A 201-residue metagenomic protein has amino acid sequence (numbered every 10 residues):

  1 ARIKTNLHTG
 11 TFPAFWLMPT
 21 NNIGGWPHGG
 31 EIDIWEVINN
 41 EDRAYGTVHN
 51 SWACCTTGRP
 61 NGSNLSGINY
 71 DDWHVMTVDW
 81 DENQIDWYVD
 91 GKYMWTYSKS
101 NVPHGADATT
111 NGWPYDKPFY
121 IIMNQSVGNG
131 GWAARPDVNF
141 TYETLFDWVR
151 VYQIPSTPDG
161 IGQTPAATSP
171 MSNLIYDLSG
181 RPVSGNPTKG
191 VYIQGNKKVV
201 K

Functional and structural regions predicted by a protein language model:
R2-T157: GH16 jelly-roll
N83, P170-S172, T188: Short loop/turn microsegments at loop-to-beta-strand junctions
V89-G91, S179, G195-N196: Short strand-turn-strand beta-turns centered on an Asx-Gly dipeptide
N101-V102, T188-V191: A short acidic/small-residue loop/turn micro-motif
P155-S179: Residue-level detector of functionally pivotal "anchor" positions at catalytic/ligand-binding pockets or at interdomain
R181-G185: C-terminal trimerization/auto-chaperone modules of long, extracellular attachment fibers and adhesins
V191-K201: C-terminal tail/sorting-segment detector
